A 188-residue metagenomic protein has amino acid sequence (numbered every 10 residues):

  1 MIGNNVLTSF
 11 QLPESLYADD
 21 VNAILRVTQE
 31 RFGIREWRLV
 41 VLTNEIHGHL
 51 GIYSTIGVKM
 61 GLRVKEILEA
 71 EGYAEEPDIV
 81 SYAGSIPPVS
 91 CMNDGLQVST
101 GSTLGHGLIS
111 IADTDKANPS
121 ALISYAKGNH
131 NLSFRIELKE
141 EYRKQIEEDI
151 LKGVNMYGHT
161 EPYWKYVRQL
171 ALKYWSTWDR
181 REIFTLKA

Functional and structural regions predicted by a protein language model:
M1-L50, G57-A188: Non-transmembrane, aqueous-exposed alpha-helical and coiled segments at domain scale
